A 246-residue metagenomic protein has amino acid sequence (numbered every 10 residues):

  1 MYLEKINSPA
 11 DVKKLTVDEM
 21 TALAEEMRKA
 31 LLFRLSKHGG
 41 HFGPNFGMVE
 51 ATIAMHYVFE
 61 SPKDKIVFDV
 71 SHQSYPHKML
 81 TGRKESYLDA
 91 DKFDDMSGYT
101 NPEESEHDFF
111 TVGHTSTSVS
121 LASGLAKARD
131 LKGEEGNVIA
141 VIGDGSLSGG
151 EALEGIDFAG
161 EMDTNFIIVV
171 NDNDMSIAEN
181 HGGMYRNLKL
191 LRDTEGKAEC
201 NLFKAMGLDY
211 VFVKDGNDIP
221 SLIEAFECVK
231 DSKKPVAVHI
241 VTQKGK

Functional and structural regions predicted by a protein language model:
M1, N7-A10, K37, G82-E85 (+5 more regions): Residue-level signal for pocket-adjacent positions within structured domains
M1-T81, K204-A205, Y210-L222, V229 (+1 more regions): N-terminal amphipathic, basic-rich helices that act as targeting or association modules
Y2, L31, Y75-M79, S86-A90 (+1 more regions): Generic structural signal of hydrophobic/aromatic residues within well-ordered alpha-helices of folded domains
N7, E25-L31, S97-P102, K132-G133 (+1 more regions): Short amphipathic alpha-helical segments, especially helix-boundary/capping motifs
H41-M162: Cofactor-binding active-site loop characterized by glycine-rich and histidine/acidic residues
D108-K246: Glycine-rich ThDP/TPP pyrophosphate-binding loop and its adjacent helix/strand module within ThDP-dependent enzymes
